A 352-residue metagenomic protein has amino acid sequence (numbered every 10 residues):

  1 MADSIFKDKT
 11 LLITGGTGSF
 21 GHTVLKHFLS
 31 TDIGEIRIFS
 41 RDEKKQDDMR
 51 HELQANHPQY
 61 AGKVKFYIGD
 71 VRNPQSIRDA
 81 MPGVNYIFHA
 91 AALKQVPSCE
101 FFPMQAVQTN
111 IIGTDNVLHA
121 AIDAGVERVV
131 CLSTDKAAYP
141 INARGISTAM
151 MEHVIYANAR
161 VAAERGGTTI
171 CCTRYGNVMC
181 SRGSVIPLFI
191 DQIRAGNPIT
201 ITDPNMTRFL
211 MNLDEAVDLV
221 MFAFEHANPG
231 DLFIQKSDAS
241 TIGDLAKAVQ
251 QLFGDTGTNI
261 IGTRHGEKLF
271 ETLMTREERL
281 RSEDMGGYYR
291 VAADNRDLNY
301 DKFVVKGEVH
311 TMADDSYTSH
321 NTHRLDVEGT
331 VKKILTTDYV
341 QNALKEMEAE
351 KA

Functional and structural regions predicted by a protein language model:
D3-I5, A157-A352: Strand-loop microenvironment adjacent to phosphate/nucleotide-handling motifs in alpha/beta enzyme folds
K9-T31: N-terminal Rossmann NAD(P)H-binding glycine-rich loop of SDR-like oxidoreductase domains
T14, M81-A90, C131: Rossmann-fold scaffold of SDR-type NAD(P)-dependent oxidoreductases
D32-D48: Conserved glycine-rich Rossmann-like NAD(P)H-binding loop of the short-chain dehydrogenase/reductase
S40, Y67-I68, Q108, D203 (+1 more regions): Conserved residues in the N-terminal Rossmann fold of short-chain dehydrogenase/reductase
K65-Y86: Conserved Rossmann-fold cofactor-binding substructure of NAD(P)-dependent oxidoreductases
F66, A106, I170-T173: Hydrophobic/aromatic anchor residues within beta-strands of the central parallel beta-sheet of Rossmann-like
H89, L93-A149, A157: Conserved Rossmann-fold NAD(P)-dependent oxidoreductase catalytic core, especially the SDR/UDP-sugar
